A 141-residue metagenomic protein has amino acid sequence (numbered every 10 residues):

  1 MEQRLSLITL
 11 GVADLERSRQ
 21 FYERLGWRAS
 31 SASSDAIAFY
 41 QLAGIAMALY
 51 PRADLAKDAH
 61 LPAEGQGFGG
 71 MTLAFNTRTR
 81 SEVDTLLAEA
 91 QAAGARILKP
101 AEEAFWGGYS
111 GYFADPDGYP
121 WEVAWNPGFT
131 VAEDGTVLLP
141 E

Functional and structural regions predicted by a protein language model:
M1-S6, L25-R80, D84-A114, P127-E141: Vicinal oxygen chelate
T9, E16, D84: Conserved catalytic core of two-component sensor histidine kinases
L10-A13, R78: Residue-level signal for the nucleotide or nucleotide-sugar donor/cofactor binding architecture
V12-L15, A104-W106: Conserved beta-strand-loop-alpha-helix junction that forms the acyl-donor binding cleft
D14-A29: Amphipathic alpha-helical segments
S18-Y22, A90, G118: Conserved active-site tyrosine of GNAT-family acetyltransferases
E122-V123: Short glycine-/small-residue motifs
